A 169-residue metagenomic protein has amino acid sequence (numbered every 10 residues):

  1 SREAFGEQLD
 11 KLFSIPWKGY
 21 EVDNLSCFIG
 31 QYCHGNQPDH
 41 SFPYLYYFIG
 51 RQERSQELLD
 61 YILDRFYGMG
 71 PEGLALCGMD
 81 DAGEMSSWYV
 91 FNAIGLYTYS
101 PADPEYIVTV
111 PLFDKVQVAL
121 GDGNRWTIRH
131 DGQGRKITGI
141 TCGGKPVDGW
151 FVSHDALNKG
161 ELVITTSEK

Functional and structural regions predicted by a protein language model:
S1-W126, P146, H154-A156, G160-V163: Active-site core of glycosidic bond-cleaving carbohydrate-active enzymes
R125-Q133: Short aromatic-glycine motifs in intrinsically disordered, low-complexity regions
G132-K169: C-terminal beta-sandwich/jelly-roll accessory domains of carbohydrate-active enzymes
